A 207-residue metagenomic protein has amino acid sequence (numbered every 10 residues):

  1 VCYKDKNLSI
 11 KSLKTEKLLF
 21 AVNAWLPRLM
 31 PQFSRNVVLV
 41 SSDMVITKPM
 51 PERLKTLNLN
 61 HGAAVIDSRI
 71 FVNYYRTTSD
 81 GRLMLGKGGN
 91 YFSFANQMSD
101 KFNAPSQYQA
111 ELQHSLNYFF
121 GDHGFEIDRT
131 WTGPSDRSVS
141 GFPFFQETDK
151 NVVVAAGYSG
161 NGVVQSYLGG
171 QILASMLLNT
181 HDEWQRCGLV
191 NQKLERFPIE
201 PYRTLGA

Functional and structural regions predicted by a protein language model:
V1-D5, G157: Short beta-strand segments that buttress and anchor functional surface loops
C2, S9-K14: Ser/Thr- (and often Asn-) enriched beta-sheet segments in non-cytosolic proteins
N7-S9, Y91-F92, N161: Short, surface-exposed beta-strand-loop junctions and turns on beta-sheet-rich folds
S12-E52, T56-K150: Active-site substrate-recognition segment that forms the wall of the catalytic cavity or substrate channel
D149-V154, Y158-G160, V164-A207: C-terminal lid/capping helical subdomain adjacent to the catalytic/cofactor pocket in oxidative enzymes
